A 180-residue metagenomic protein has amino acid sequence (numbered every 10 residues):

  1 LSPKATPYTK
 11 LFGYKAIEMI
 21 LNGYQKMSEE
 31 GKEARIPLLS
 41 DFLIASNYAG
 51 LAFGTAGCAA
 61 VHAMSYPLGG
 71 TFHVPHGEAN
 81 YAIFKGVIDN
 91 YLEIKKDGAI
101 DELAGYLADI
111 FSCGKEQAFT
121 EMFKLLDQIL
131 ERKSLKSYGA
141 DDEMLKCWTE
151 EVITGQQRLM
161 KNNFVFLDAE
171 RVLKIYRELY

Functional and structural regions predicted by a protein language model:
L1-A56, F164: Carboxylate- and glycine-rich phosphate/diphosphate-binding segment that chelates Mg2+/Mn2+
S2-P3, K26-E30, Y48-L51, G70 (+5 more regions): General structural signal for alpha-helix termini and helix-helix connectors
A5-F12, A34, A56, K95 (+5 more regions): Catalytic cores of large soluble enzymes that bind and process phosphate-bearing ligands
Y14-Q25, S40-N47, V61, S65 (+5 more regions): Predominant activation on well-ordered alpha-helical scaffold segments within soluble catalytic domains
K15, C58-A59, F123-L130, E150-G155: Short acidic alpha-helix initiation/capping motifs at coil-to-helix transition points, especially at protein N-termini
N47-N80, Q157-L159: Glycine-rich phosphate/pyrophosphate-binding beta-alpha loops
T71-C147: Gly/Pro-rich interdomain helix-loop hinge
M144-Y180: Short, amphipathic C-terminal "tail helix"
